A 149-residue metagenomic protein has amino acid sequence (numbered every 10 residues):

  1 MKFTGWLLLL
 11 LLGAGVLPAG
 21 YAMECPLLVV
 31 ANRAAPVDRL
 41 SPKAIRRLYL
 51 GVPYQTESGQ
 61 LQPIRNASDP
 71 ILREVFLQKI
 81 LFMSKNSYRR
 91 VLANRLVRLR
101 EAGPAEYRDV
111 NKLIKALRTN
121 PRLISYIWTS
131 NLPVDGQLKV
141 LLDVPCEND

Functional and structural regions predicted by a protein language model:
G5-G15: Bacterial N-terminal signal peptides
V16-G20: Cleavable N-terminal signal peptides
A22-D149: Flexible loop/hinge segments at secondary-structure junctions
